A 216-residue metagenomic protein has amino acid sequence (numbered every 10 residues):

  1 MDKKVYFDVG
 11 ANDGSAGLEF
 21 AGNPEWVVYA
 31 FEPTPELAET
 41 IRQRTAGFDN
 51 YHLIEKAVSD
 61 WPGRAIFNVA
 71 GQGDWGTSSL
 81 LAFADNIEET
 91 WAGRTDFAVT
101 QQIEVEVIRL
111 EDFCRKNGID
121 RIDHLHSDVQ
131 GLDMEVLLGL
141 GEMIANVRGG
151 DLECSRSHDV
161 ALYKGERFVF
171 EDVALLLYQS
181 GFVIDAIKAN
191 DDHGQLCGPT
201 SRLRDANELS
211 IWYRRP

Functional and structural regions predicted by a protein language model:
M1-P216: Phosphate/nucleotide-binding beta-alpha loop and adjacent structural elements of enzyme active sites
